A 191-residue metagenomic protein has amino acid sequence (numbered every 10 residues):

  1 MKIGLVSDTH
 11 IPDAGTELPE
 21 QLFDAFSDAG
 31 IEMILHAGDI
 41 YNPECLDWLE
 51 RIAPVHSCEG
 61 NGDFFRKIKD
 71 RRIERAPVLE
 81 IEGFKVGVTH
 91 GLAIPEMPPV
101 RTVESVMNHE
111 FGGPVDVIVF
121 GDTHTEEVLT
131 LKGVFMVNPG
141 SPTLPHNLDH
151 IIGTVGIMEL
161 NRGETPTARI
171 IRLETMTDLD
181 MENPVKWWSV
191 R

Functional and structural regions predicted by a protein language model:
M1-I52, K67-E74, G83, H150-I152 (+1 more regions): N-terminal active-site segment of His-dependent metallophosphoesterases
K2, R75-P77, K85-G87, F135 (+1 more regions): Short beta-strand micro-motifs in enzyme catalytic cores
L5-S7, M33-D39, V55-N61, G87-H90 (+2 more regions): Active-site neighborhood of phospho(di)ester-bond hydrolases with catalytic His/Asp-centered motifs
H10-A14, I40-C45, G62-I68, A93-P99 (+2 more regions): Active-site environment of divalent metal-dependent phosphoester hydrolases
E17, V78-E82, N138-R191: Binuclear metal-dependent phosphoesterase catalytic core
L46-C58, G133-V134: Short acidic, glycine/proline-enriched helix-loop-strand junctions
P54-H109, P114: Helix-adjacent hinge/juxtasegments
H56, M97-A168: Conserved beta-sheet core of the metallophosphoesterase superfamily
